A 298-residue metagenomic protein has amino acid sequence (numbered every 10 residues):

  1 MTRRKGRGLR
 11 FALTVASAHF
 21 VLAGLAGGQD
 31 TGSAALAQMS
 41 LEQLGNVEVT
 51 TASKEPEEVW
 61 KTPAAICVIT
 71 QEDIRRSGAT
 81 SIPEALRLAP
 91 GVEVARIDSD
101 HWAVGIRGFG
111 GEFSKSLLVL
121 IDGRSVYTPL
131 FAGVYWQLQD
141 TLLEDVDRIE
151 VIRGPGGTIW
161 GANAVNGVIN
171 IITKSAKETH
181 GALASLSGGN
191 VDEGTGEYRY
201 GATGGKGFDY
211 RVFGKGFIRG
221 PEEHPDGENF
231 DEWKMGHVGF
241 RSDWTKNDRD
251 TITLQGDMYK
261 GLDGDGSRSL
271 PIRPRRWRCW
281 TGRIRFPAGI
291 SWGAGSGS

Functional and structural regions predicted by a protein language model:
G28-R75: Short, acidic, small-residue-rich periplasmic hinge/interaction motif at the N-terminus of Gram-negative outer-membrane
L44, I66, I74, A85-L86 (+2 more regions): Non-catalytic regulatory/gating segments with a bias toward low-complexity or hydrophobic composition
T50-C67, P83, R87-S125, D147: Extracytoplasmic beta-strand/coil segments of soluble accessory domains associated with Gram-negative outer-membrane
E58, K115-L117, E178-A182, G194 (+5 more regions): Outer-envelope beta-barrel architecture signal
I97-S99, Q139, A162, G189-E193 (+2 more regions): Transmembrane beta-barrel outer-membrane domains
W102, G167, H180-A184, G194-Y198 (+2 more regions): Hydrophobic, lipid-facing positions within transmembrane beta-strands of outer-membrane proteins
S125-R153: Short acidic/polar hinge/loop motifs at secondary-structure boundaries that mediate gating or recognition
T158, N170, E178-T179, S187 (+1 more regions): Periplasmic-side early beta-strands and strand-to-turn transitions of outer-membrane beta-barrels
